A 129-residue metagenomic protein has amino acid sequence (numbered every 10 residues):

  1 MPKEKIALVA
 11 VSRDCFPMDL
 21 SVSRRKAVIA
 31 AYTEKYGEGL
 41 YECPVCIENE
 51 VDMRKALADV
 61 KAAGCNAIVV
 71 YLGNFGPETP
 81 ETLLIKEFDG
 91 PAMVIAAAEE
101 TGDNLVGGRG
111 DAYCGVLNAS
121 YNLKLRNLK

Functional and structural regions predicted by a protein language model:
M1-K129: An N-terminal assembly and electron-transfer interface module characteristic of large anaerobic redox and radical
